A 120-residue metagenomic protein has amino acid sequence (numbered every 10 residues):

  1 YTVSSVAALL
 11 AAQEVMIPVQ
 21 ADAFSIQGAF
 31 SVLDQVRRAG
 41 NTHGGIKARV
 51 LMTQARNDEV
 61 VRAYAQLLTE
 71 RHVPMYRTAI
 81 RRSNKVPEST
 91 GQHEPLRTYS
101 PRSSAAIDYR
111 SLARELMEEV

Functional and structural regions predicted by a protein language model:
Y1-N84: Conserved catalytic-core segment of NTP-binding enzymes
E14, E88, E115: Acidic-residue sensor for enzyme active/binding pockets
L33, R110-A113: A cross-family signal for key residues in well-ordered alpha-helices that form functional helical elements
Q54, Y76, S103-A106, L116: Short boundary/hinge segments that flank catalytic cores
S89-S111: C-terminal boundary of histidine-terminating zinc-finger modules
A113-V120: Short, hydrophobic alpha-helical segments
